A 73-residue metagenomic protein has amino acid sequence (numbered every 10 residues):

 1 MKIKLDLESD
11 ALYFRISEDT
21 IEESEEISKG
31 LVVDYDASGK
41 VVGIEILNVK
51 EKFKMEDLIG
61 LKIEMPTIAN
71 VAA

Functional and structural regions predicted by a protein language model:
M1, D10-L12, K29-L31, K40-V42 (+1 more regions): A generic structural signal for short beta-strands and their flanking turns/coil linkers
K2-I3, L7-E26: Structured beta-strand/loop patches that form or line metal/cofactor-binding pockets in enzymes
A11, I16, Y35, E51 (+1 more regions): Generic low-complexity, intrinsically disordered sequence content enriched in small uncharged/hydrophobic residues
L12, S38, N70-A73: Intrinsic disorder/low-complexity segments
S17-V49: Amphipathic, hydrophobic secondary-structure cores in small proteins
I44-A73: C-terminal structural segments of small proteins and small subunits
